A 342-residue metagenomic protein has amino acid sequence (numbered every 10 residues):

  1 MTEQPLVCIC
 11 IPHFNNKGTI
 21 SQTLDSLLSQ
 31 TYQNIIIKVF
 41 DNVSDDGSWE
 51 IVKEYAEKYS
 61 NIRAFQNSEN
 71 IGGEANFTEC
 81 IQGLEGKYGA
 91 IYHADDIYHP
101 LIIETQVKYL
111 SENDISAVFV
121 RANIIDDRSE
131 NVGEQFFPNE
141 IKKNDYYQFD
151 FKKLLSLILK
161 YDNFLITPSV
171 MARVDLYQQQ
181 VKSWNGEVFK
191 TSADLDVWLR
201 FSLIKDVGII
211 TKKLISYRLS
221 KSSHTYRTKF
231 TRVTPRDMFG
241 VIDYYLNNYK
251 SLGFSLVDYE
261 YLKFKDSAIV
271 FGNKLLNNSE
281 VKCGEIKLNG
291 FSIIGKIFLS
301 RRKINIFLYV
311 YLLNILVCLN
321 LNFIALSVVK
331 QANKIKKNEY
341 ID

Functional and structural regions predicted by a protein language model:
P5-C8, I36, D196: Cell-envelope/extracellular polymer assembly enzymes that use nucleotide-activated donors
N15-S29: Short, well-formed alpha-helical segments that are part of the catalytic scaffolds of diverse glycosyltransferases
S26, D41-E50, E69, H93: A conserved acidic beta->alpha catalytic loop
N67-L84, T105: Glycine-rich, basic loop-to-helix element that forms the pyrophosphate-binding segment of sugar-nucleotide handling
Q82, V120, P138-M238: Conserved nucleotide-sugar donor-binding catalytic segment
G89: Short aromatic/hydrophobic "clamp" motif used to bind/position activated sugar donors
L101-N139: Conserved donor NDP-sugar-binding/catalytic core segment of glycosyltransferases
L246-N247, I269-D342: Membrane-interface aromatic/basic loop that binds lipid-linked glycans or pyrophosphate carriers, typified by
